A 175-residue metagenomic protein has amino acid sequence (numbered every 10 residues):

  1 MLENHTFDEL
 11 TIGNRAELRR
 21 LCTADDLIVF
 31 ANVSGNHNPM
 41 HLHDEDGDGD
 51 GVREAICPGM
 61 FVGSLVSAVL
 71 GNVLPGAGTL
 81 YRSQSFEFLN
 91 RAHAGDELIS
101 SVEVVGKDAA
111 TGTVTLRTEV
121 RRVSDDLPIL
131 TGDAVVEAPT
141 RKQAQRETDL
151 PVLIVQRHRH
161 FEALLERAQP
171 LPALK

Functional and structural regions predicted by a protein language model:
M1-A55, A163-K175: Catalytic strand-loop segment that frames the active site of acyl-thioester-processing enzymes
L2-I12, A92-K175: HotDog/MaoC-like acyl-thioester-processing domains
R15, H37, G49-R53, G78-L80 (+3 more regions): Compositionally biased, intrinsically disordered low-complexity regions
E17-C22, E87, V135-E137: Generic structural detector for well-ordered beta-strands
G35, G71, P139: Residue-level marker of positions within ordered structural domains that often coincide with functionally constrained
D44-D48, Q84, F88, Q143-A144 (+1 more regions): Residue-level signal for alpha-helical context at structural boundaries
D48-V104: Hydrophobic beta-strand-centered segment that forms part of the acyl-chain substrate-binding groove
